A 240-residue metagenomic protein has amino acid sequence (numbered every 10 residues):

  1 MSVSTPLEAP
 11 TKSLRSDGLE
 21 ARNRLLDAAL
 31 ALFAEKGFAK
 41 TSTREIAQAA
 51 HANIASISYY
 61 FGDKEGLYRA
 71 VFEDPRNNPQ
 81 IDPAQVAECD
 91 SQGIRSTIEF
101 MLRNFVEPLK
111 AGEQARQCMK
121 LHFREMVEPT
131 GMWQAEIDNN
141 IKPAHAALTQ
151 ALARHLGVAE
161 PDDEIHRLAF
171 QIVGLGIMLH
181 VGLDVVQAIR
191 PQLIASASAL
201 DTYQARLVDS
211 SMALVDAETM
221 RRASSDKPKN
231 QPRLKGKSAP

Functional and structural regions predicted by a protein language model:
M1-E20, M220-P240: N-terminal intrinsically disordered/low-complexity leader segments
L19-D27, Y60-S91, Q134, D138: An amphipathic alpha-helix adjacent to DNA-recognition modules
R24, L32-G66, A70, D74: Helix-turn-helix
L25-F33, F105, I172, S211: Short hydrophobic clusters on alpha-helical segments that form packing/core surfaces in small helical domains
K64, V71, P75, I98 (+3 more regions): Hydrophobic/aromatic residues within well-ordered alpha-helical segments
A84-C118, I165-I172: Hydrophobic alpha-helical connector segments
F123-P129: Short helix-capping/turn signature of helix-turn-helix
W133-K142, A151-V208, M220-D226: Hydrophobic/aromatic-rich alpha-helical bundle segments in the mid-to-C-terminal region
